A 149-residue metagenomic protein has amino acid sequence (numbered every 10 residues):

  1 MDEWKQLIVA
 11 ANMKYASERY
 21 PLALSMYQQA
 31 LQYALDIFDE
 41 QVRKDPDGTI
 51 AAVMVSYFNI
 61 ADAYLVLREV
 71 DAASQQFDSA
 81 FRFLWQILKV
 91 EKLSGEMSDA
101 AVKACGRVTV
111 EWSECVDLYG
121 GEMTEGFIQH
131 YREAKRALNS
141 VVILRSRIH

Functional and structural regions predicted by a protein language model:
L7, I50-V53, Y57, C105 (+1 more regions): TPR repeat positional signature
L24, Q28-D39, D78-K89: Amphipathic alpha-helical segments of tetratricopeptide repeats
D36-A51, I87-A104, E114-G126, L144-H149: Acidic, Ser/Thr-rich low-complexity linear motifs
